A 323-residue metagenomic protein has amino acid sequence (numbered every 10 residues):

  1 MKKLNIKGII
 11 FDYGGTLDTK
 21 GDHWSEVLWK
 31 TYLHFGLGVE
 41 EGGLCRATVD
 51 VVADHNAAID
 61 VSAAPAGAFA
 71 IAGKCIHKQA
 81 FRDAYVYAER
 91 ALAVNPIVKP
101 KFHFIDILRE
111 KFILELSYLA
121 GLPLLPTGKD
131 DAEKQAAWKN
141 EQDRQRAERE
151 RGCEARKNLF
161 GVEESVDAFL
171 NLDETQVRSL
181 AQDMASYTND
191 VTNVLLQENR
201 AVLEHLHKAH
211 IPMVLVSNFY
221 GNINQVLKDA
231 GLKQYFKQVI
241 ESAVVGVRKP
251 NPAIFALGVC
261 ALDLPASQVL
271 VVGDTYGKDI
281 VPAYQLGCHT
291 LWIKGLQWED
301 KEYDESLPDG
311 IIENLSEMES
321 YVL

Functional and structural regions predicted by a protein language model:
M1-K7, E41-G42, R46-V49, A53 (+9 more regions): Asp-based, Mg2+/Mn2+-dependent phosphohydrolase catalytic module
K2-H23: Asp-based phosphoryl-transfer active-site loop
W24, V51, Y85, L108-F112 (+2 more regions): Hydrophobic/aromatic residues within well-ordered alpha-helical segments
W24-K99: Conserved phosphoryl-transfer catalytic core
S25-E26, E110, N224, P252: Short, surface-exposed alpha-helical segments at coil->helix boundaries
V27-G38, G67-K74, E89, H103-G128 (+1 more regions): Helix-loop "lid/cap" segments that line or gate small-molecule binding pockets
E89-F104, D190-Q197, H289: Short amphipathic alpha-helical segments at helix boundaries and their inter-helical linkers
E163-L170, E174-T188: A short mid-domain helix/strand-loop element embedded in enzyme catalytic domains that forms or borders the active-site
